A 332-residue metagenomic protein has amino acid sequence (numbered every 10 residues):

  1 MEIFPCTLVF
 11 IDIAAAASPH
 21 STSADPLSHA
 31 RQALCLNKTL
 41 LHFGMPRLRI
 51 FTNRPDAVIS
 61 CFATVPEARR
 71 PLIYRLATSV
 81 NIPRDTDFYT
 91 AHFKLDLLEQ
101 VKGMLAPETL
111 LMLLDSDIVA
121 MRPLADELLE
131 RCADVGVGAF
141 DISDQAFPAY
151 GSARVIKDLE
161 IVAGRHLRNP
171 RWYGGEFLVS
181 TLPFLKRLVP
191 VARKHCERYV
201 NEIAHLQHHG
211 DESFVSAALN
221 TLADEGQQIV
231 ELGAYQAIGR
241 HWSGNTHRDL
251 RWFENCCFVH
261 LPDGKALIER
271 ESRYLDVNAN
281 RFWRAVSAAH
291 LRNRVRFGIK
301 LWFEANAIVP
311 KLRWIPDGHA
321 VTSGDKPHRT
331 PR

Functional and structural regions predicted by a protein language model:
M1-R84, A106-P107, R294-R332: N-terminal anchoring/stem segment of glycosyltransferases
S18, I59-A63, R122-D126, S216-L219 (+1 more regions): A short acidic (Asp/Glu
T86-K94: A short, glycine-/small-residue-rich helix N-cap motif at loop->alpha-helix starts within glycosyltransferase
P107-D117: Short beta-strand-to-loop acidic/aromatic patch adjacent to the donor-nucleotide binding site
A120-V155: Conserved donor-nucleotide/metal-binding helix-loop-beta segment in metal-dependent transferases, i.e., the alpha-helix
V155-N169: Short, flexible, basic/aromatic active-site loop/helix in glycosyltransferases
H166-P262: Catalytic core and acceptor-binding pocket of nucleotide-sugar-dependent glycosyltransferases
S243-R332: Long, low-complexity C-terminal extensions of enzymes
